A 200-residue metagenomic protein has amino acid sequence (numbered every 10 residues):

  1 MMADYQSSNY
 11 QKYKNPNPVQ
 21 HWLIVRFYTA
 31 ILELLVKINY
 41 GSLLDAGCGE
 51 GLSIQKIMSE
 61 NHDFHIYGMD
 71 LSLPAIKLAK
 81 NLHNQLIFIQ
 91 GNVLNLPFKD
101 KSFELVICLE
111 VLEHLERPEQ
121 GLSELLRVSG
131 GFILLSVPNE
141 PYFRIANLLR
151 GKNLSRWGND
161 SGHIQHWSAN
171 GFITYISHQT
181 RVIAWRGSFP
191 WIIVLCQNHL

Functional and structural regions predicted by a protein language model:
M1-K99, L122, L149-L200: Conserved N-terminal segment of class I S-adenosyl-L-methionine
G41, E104, G131: Conserved acidic residues
G68, H114, L135: Conserved SAM-binding loop
I107: A conserved beta-strand element that flanks and buttresses the S-adenosyl-L-methionine
V111: Hydrophobic adenine-recognition pocket in adenosine-nucleotide-binding enzymes
L115-E124: A short, conserved alpha-helix within the catalytic core of class I
G130-P138: Conserved beta-strand signature within the Rossmann-like core of class I S-adenosyl-L-methionine
N139-F143: Short "lid" loop at the C-terminus of a central beta-strand within the Rossmann-like core of SAM-dependent
